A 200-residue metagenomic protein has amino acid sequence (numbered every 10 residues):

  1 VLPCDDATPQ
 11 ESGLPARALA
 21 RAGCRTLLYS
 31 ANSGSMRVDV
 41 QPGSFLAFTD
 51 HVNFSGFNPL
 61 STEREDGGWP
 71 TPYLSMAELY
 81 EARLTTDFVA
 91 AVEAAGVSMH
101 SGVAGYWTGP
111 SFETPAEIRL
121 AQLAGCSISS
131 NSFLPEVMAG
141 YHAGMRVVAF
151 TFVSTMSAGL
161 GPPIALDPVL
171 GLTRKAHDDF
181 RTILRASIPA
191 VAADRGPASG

Functional and structural regions predicted by a protein language model:
V1-M76: Metabolite-binding pocket within alpha/beta catalytic cores that recognizes anionic/polar moieties
A20-T26, D39, A124, M138-R146: Alpha-helix C-terminal capping segments
L27-A31, A47, M99-G105, I128-N131 (+1 more regions): General beta-strand structural signal in soluble alpha/beta enzymes
W69-Y80, T86, I118, L172-R185: Polyanion-binding loop/helix "lid" in catalytic or ligand-binding cores
A77-Q122: Active-site rim beta-loop-alpha module in soluble metabolic enzymes
N131-V169: Zn-dependent metallopeptidase/amidohydrolase metal-coordination segment
S157-G200: His/Asp/Glu-rich mid-to-C-terminal helical/loop segments that flank catalytic regions of hydrolases
